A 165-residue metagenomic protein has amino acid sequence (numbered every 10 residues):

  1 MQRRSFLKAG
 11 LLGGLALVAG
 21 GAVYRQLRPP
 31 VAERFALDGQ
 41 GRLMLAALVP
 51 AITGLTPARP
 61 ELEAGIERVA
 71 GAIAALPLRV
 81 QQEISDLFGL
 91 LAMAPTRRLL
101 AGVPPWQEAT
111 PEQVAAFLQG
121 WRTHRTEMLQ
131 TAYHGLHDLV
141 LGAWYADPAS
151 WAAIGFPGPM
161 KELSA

Functional and structural regions predicted by a protein language model:
M1-S5, L17-A58, S164: C-terminal segment of N-terminal export signals and the immediately downstream linker at the start of the mature
Q2, F6-A9, F117: Short, hydrophobic/aromatic alpha-helical segments in well-folded domains
G10-G14: Sec-dependent signal peptide hydrophobic core
F35-A146, F156: Flexible, low-complexity segments enriched for small/polar residues
A149: A contiguous, mid-domain pocket- or channel-lining segment that forms the substrate-recognition surface
A152-A165: Extracytoplasmic/periplasmic C-terminal soluble domains
